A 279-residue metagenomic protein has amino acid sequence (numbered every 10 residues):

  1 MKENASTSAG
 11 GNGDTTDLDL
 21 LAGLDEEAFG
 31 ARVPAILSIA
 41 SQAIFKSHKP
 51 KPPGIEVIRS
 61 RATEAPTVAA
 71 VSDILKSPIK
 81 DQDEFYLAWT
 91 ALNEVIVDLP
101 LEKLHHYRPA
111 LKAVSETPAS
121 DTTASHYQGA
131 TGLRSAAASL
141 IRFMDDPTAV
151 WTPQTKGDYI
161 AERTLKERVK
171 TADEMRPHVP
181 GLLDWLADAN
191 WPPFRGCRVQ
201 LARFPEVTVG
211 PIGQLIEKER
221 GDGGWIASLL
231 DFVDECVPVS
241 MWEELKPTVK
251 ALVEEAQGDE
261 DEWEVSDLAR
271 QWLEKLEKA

Functional and structural regions predicted by a protein language model:
K2, T7-G10, T15-L18, A22 (+4 more regions): Charge-centric, low-complexity intrinsically disordered segments used as regulatory activation/interaction regions
K2-N4, G13, K112-T152, L245-A279: Eukaryotic acidic, Ser/Thr-rich intrinsically disordered low-complexity regions
T16-E27, A35, Q42-T63, Q82-E102 (+6 more regions): Structural detector for internal amphipathic alpha-helices that build alpha-solenoid repeat scaffolds
D25, A40-I44, L75-K80, S115 (+7 more regions): Alpha-solenoid helical repeat architecture
G30-S38, E64-K76, L101-A119, D146-P153 (+4 more regions): Amphipathic alpha-helical scaffolding segments comprising HEAT/armadillo-like alpha-solenoid repeats
